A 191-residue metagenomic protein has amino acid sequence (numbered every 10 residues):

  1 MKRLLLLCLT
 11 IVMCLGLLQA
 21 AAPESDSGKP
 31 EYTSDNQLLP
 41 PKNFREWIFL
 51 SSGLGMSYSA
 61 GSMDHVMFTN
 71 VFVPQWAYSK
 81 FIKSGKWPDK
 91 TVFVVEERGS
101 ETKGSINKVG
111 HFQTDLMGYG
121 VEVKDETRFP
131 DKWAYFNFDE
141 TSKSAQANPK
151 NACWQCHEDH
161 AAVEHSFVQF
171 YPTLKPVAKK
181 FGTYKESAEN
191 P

Functional and structural regions predicted by a protein language model:
M1-L4: Positively charged n-region of N-terminal signal peptides that target proteins for export
L7-G16: Bacterial N-terminal signal peptides
C8-L9, F68, H165: Low-complexity, intrinsically disordered short peptide segments enriched in small/polar/basic residues
L15-S25: Bacterial Sec-dependent signal peptides at the C-terminal "C-region" and cleavage site
P23-T33, P40-I48, S52-S57, S84-P191: Sequence context surrounding c-type heme c attachment/ligation sites in exported
I48-F72: Secretory pathway targeting signatures of secreted, lumenal, and periplasmic proteins
M67-I82, S105-N107: N-terminal post-signal-peptidase region of extra-cytosolic proteins
